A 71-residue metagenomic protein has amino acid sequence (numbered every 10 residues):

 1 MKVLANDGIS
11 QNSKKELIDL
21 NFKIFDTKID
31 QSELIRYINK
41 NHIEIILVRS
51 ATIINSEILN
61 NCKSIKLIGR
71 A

Functional and structural regions predicted by a protein language model:
M1-I45: N-terminal glycine-/charge-rich "phosphate-binding" loop or analogous flexible N-terminal tail
E44-A71: Phosphate/diphosphate ligand-binding glycine-rich loop within oxidoreductases
